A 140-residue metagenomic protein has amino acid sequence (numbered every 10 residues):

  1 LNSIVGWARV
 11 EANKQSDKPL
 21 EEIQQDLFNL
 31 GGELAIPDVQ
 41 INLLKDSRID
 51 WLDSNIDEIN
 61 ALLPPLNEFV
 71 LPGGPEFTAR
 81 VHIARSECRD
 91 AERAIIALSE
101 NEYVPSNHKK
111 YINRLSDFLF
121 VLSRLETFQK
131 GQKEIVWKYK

Functional and structural regions predicted by a protein language model:
N2-K140: Phosphate/pyrophosphate-binding loop motifs in nucleotide- or prenyl diphosphate-using proteins
